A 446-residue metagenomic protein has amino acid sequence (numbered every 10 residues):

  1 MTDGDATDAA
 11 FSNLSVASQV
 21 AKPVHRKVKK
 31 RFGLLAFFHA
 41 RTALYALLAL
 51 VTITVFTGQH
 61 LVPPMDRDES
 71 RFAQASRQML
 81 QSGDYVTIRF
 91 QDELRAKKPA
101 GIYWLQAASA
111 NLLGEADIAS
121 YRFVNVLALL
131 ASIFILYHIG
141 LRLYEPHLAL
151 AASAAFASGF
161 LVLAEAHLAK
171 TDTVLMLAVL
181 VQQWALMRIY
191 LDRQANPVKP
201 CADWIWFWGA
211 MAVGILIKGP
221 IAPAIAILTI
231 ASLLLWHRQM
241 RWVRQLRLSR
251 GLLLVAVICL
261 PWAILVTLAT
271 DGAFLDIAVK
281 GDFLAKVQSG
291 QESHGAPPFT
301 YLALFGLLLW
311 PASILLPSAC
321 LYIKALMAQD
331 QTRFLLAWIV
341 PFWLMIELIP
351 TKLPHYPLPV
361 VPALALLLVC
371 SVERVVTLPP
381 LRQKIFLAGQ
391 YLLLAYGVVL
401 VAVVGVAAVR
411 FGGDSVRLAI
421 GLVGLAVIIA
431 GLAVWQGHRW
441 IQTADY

Functional and structural regions predicted by a protein language model:
T2-R382, V403: Membrane-integral, polyisoprenol-dependent glycosyltransferases of the GT-C/oligosaccharyltransferase superfamily
T7, S12, A36, A408 (+2 more regions): Polar low-complexity intrinsically disordered regions enriched in Ser/Thr and small residues
P379-G437: Membrane-embedded alpha-helical segments of integral membrane proteins
G437-A444: Non-catalytic interaction/regulatory modules that flank or connect domains
